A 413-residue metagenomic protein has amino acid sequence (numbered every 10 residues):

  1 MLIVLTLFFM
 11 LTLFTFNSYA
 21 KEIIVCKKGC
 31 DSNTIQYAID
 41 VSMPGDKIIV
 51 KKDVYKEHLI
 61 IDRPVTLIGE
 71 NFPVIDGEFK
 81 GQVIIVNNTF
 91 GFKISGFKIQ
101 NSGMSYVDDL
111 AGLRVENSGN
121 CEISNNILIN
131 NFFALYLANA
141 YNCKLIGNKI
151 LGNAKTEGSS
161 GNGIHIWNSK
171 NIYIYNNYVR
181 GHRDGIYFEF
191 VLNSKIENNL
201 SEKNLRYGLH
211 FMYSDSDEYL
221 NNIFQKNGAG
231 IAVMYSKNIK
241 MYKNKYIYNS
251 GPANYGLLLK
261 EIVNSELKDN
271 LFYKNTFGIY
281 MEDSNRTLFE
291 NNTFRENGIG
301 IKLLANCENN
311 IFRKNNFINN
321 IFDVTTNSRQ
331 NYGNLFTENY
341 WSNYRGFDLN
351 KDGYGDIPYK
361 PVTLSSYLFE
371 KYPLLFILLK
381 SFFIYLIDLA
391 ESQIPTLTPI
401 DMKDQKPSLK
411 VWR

Functional and structural regions predicted by a protein language model:
E22-E57: Acidic Gly/Asp/Thr-rich repetitive segments characteristic of extracellular carbohydrate-active and adhesion proteins
V41, Y55-I68, I75-N120, F133-A140 (+1 more regions): Extracellular beta-strand-rich solenoid/capping regions of secreted or surface-exposed proteins that bind or remodel
G45-K47, K52, H58, P64 (+19 more regions): Detector for repetitive beta-architecture
I49, I60, I68, D76 (+26 more regions): Extracellular beta-strand solenoid repeats
G77-I85, Y106-V115, N130-F133, L137 (+8 more regions): Extracellular beta-strand/beta-solenoid scaffold signature
Y246, P252-G256, S265, K274 (+3 more regions): Functionally critical loop-and-helix segments that line ligand-binding/catalytic clefts of soluble enzyme domains
